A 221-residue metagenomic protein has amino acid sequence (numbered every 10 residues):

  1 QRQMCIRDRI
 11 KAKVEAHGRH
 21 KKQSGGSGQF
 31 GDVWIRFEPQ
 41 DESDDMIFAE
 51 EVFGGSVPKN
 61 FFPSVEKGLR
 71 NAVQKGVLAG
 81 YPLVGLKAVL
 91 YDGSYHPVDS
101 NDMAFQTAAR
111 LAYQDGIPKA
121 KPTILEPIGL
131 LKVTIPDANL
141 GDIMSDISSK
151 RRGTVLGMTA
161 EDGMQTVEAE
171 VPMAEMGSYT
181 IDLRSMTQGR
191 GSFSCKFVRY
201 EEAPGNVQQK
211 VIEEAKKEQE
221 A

Functional and structural regions predicted by a protein language model:
Q1-Q3, R7-A221: Accessory interaction regions appended to the cores of large information-processing enzymes
